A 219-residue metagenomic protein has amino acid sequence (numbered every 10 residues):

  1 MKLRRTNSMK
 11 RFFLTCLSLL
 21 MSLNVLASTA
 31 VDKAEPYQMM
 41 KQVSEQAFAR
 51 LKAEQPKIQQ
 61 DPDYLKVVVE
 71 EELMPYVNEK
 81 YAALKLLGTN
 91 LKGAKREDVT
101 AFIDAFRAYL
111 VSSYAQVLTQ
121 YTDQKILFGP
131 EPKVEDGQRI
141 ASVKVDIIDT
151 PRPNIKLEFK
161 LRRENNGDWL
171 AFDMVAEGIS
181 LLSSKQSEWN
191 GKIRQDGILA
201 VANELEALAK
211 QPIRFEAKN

Functional and structural regions predicted by a protein language model:
M1-K10: N-terminal secretory signal peptides that target proteins for export/translocation
T15-N24: Bacterial N-terminal signal peptides
L23-V31: Sec/Tat signal peptide C-region and signal peptidase I cleavage site
D32-Y114: Early exported N-terminus immediately downstream of N-terminal targeting peptides
L91, A108-Y109, I147-D149, A176-L181: Solvent-exposed loop/turn segments at secondary-structure junctions within structured extracellular/periplasmic domains
S113-I155, L208-N219: Surface-exposed, charged secondary-structure patches
K156-S183: Short beta-strand edge/turn micro-motifs at domain boundaries
A176-N219: Low-complexity, intrinsically disordered terminal/linker segments enriched in charged and Gly/Pro repeats
